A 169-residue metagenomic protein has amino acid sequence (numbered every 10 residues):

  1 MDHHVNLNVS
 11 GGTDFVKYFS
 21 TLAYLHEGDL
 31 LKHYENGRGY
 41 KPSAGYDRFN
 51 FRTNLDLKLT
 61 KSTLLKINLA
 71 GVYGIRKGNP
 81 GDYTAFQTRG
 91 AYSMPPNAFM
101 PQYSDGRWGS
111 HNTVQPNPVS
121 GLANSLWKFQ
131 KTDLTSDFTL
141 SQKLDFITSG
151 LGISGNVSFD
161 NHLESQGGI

Functional and structural regions predicted by a protein language model:
D2-A23, E27-L30, P42-P116, S125-D133 (+1 more regions): Flexible loop and strand-edge segments within Gram-negative outer membrane beta-barrel domains
S20, I67, F138, I153-G155: Membrane-embedded beta-strand positions of outer-membrane beta-barrel proteins
L30-G37: Short acidic, glycine/proline-rich loop/turn micro-motifs
S149-L151: Short, Φ-rich (hydrophobic/aromatic) sequence segments
G155-L163: Phosphate-/polyanion-interacting regions in eukaryotic proteins
